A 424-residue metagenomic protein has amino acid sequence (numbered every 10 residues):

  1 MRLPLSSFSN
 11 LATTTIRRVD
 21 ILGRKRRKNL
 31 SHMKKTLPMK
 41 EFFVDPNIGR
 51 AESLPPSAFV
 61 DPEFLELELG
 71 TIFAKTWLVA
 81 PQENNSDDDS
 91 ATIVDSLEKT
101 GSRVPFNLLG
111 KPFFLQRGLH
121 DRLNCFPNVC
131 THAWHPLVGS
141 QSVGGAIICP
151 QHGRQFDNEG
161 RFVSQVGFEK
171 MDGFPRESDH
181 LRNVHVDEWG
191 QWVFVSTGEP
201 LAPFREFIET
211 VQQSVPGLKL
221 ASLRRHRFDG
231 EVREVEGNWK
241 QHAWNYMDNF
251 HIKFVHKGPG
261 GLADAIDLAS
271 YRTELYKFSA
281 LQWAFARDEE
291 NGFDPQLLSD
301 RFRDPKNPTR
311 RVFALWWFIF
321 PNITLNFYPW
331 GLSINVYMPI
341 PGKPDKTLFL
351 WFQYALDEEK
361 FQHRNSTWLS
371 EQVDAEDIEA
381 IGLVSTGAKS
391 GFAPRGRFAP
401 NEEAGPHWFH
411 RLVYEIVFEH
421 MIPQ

Functional and structural regions predicted by a protein language model:
R2, S6-N10, T14-R18, R24-R27: Low-acidity, Ser/Thr- and Arg-rich intrinsically disordered low-complexity segments
K35, F42-V44, T210-S214: Peripheral, non-catalytic segments flanking oxidoreductase cores
M39-A58, L223: Short, contiguous pre-domain boundary segments
E52, V60-L108: Non-catalytic accessory segments flanking enzyme active sites
F73-W77, H135, H251: Generic structural signal for secondary-structure transition and capping sites
N85-S86, S90-Q212: Rieske [2Fe-2S] iron-sulfur-binding domain
A91-T92, R122, N128, D187 (+1 more regions): C-terminal catalytic domain of Rieske-type non-heme iron oxygenases
